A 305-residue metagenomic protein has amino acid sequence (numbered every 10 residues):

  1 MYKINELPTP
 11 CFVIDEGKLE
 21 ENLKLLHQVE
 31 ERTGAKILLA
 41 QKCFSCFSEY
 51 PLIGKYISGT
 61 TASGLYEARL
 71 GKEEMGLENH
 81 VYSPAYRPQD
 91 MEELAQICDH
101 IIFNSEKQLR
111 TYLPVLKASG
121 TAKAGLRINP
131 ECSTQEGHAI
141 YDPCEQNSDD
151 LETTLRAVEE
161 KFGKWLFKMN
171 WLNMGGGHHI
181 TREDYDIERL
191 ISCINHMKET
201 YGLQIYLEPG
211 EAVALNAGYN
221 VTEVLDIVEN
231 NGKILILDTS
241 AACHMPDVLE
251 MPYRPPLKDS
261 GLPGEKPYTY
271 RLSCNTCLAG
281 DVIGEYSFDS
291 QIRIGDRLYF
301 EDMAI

Functional and structural regions predicted by a protein language model:
M1-V13: Generic N-terminal amphipathic, Lys/Arg-enriched alpha-helix
L19, K42, G71, L94 (+5 more regions): Conserved, mostly hydrophobic/aromatic
L19-N22, L26, T154: Alpha-helical packing segments of well-folded alpha/beta enzyme cores
A35-W171, E183, C193-H196, T200: Active-site-proximal beta-alpha core segment in soluble small-molecule metabolic enzymes
A40, L172-T181, P209-E211: Glycine-rich beta-strand-to-loop/alpha-helix junction loops that act as flexible
E136-H138, N147-D149, R182-Y185, N216-G218 (+2 more regions): Short, well-ordered secondary-structure micro-motifs
C193, Q204-I305: Charged (often Lys/Glu-rich) extended helix/loop segments that serve as interaction or gating elements
